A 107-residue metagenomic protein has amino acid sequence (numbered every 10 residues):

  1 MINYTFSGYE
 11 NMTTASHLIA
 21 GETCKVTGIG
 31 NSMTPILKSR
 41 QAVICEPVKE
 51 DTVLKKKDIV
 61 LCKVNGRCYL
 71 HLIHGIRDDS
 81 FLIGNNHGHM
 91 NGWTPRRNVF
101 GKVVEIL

Functional and structural regions predicted by a protein language model:
M1-L107: Extended hydrophobic leader/signal-anchor segments used for secretion and membrane insertion
